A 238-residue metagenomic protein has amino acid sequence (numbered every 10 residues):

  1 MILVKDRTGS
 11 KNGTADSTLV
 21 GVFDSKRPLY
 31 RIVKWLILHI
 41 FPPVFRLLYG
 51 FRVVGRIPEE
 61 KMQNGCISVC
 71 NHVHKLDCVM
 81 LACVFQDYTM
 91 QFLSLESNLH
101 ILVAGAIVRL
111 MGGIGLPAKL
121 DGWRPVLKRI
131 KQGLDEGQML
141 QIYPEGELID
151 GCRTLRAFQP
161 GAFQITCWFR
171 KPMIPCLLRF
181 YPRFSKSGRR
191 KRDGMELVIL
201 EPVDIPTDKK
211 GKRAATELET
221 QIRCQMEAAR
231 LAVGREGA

Functional and structural regions predicted by a protein language model:
I2-I57, D87, L102-M111: A transmembrane-helix-recognition feature enriched in membrane-embedded lipid enzymes and envelope glyco-/phospholipid
I2-S25, R124-A238: Non-catalytic C-terminal accessory region of glycerolipid acyltransferases and related lyso-lipid remodeling enzymes
Y30-R31, L93-S94, K119-L120, L127 (+1 more regions): A generic secondary-structure micro-motif detector that highlights 1-2 residue hydrophobic/ambivalent hotspots embedded
I32, L36, D121-G122, A214: Soluble or luminal CAZymes and related metallo-dependent hydrolases
P43-Y49, S68-C70, L116-D121, G151-R153: Short, flexible loop segments at the rims of nucleotide/cofactor-binding pockets, characterized by
I57-K61, K131-Q132: Short amphipathic alpha-helix with an adjacent loop that forms part of the alpha/beta core around
E60-L120: Catalytic core of membrane glycerolipid acyltransferases/transacylases, capturing the structured, soluble-facing
